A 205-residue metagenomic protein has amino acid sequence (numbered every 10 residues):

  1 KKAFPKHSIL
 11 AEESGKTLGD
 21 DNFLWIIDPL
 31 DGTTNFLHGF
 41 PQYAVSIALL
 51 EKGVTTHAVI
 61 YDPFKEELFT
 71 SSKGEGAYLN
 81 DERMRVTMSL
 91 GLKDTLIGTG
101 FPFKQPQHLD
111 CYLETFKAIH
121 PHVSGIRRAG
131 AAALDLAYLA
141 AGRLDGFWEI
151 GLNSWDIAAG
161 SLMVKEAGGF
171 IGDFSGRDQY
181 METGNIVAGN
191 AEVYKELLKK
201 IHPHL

Functional and structural regions predicted by a protein language model:
K1-L30, F170, D178, E192-L205: N-terminal subdomain of lithium-sensitive/metallo-dependent phosphomonoesterases centered on the IMPase/IPPase/PAP
G19-F23, L92, A140-R143, M181-T183: A short, glycine/Asx- and small/polar-enriched loop/turn that sits immediately N-terminal to a beta-strand
A48-L136, T183-L205: Acidic beta-strand-loop-alpha-helix segment within the catalytic core of divalent metal-dependent phosphate-processing
Y138-A140, S161-E166: Hydrophobic residues within well-ordered alpha-helices
A141-G146, G169-F170: Alpha-to-beta junction loops
D145-S154: Active-site neighborhoods of divalent-metal-dependent phosphate/nucleic-acid chemistry enzymes
